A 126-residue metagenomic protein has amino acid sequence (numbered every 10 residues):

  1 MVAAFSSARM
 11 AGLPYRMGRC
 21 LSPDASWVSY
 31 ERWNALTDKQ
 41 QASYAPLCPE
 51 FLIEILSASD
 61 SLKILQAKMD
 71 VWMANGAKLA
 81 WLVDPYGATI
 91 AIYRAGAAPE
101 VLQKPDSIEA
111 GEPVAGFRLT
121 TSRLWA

Functional and structural regions predicted by a protein language model:
V2-A3, A11-N75, L79-A126: C-terminal interaction segment
